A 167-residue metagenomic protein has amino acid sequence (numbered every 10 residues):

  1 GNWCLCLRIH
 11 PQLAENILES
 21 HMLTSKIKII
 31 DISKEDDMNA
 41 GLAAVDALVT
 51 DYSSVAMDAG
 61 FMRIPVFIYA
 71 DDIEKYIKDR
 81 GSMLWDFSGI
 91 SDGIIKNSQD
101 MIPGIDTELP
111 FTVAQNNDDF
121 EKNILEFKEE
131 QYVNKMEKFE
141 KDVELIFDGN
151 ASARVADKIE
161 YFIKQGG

Functional and structural regions predicted by a protein language model:
G1-S33: Catalytic donor nucleotide-activated moiety binding site of glycosyltransferases and closely related
C6, I30, A47-V49, F67-Y69 (+1 more regions): Hydrophobic/aromatic beta-strand patches that form the interior of the parallel beta-sheet core in alpha/beta enzyme
L18-S25, S54-I146: Catalytic binding pocket for nucleotide-activated donors in carbohydrate/polymer assembly enzymes
I32-D37, D71-K75: Short, acidic/turn-prone active-site loops that include or flank metal/cofactor- and phosphate-binding residues
D36-A44: Short acidic alpha-helix that forms the nucleotide-activated donor recognition element in Leloir-type transferases
A43-S53: Acidic donor-binding loop of glycosyltransferase active sites
A44, D119-N123, R154, K158: Alpha-helical elements of Rossmann-like donor-binding domains used by nucleotide-donor carbohydrate transfer enzymes
D148-G167: C-terminal alpha-helical cap of glycosyltransferases
